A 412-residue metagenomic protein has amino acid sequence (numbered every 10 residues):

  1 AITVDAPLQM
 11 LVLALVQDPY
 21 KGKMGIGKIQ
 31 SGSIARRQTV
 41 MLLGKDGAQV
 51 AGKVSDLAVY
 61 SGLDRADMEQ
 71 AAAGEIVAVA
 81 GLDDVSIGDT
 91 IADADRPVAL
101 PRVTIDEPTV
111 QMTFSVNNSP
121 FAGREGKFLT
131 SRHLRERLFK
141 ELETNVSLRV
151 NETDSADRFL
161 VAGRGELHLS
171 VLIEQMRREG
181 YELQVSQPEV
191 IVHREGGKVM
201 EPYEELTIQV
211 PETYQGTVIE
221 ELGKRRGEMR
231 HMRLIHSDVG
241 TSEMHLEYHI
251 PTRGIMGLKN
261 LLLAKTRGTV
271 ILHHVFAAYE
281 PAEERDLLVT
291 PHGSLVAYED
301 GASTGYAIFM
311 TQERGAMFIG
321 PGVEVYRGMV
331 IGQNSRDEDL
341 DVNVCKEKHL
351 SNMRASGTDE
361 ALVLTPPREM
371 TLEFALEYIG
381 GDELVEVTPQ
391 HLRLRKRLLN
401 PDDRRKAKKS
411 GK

Functional and structural regions predicted by a protein language model:
A1-K412: Structural and coupling elements of P-loop NTPases
